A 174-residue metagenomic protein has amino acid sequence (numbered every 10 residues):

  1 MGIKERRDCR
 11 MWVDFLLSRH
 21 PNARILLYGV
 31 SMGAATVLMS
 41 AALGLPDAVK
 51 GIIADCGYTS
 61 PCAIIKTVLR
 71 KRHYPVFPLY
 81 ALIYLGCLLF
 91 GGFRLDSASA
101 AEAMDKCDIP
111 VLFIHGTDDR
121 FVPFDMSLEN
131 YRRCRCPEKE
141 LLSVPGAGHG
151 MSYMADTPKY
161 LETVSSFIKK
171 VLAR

Functional and structural regions predicted by a protein language model:
M1-H20: Alpha/beta-hydrolase active-site loop
H20-S31: Alpha/beta-hydrolase fold nucleophile elbow
L27-G29, D55, I114: Short beta-strand immediately N-terminal to the catalytic nucleophile in serine-hydrolase-like folds
M39-R94, E102: Hydrolase active-site cap/lid region
A100, I109, P123-R132: Short alpha-helix in the alpha/beta-hydrolase fold that links the catalytic acid
K106-D108, F113-H115, D119: Short beta-strand/loop motif that positions the catalytic acidic residue of the alpha/beta-hydrolase fold
T117-V122, G150-M151: Acidic catalytic loop of the alpha/beta-hydrolase fold
A147-L161: Catalytic histidine-centered segment of alpha/beta-hydrolase-like enzymes
